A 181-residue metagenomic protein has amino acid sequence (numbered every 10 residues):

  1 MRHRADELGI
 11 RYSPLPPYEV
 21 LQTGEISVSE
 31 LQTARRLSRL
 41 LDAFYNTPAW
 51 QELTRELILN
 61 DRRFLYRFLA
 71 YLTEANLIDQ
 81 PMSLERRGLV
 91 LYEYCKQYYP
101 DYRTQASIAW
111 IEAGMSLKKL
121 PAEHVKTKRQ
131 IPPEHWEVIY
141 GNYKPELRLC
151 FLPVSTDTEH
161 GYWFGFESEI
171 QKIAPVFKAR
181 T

Functional and structural regions predicted by a protein language model:
M1-R62: A structural motif corresponding to the C-terminal lobe/cap of the Radical SAM core domain
E7-R11, V20, A106-I111, F151 (+1 more regions): Generic preference for hydrophobic/aromatic residues in regular secondary structure cores
L8, R62-R67, G88-V90, C95 (+3 more regions): A general marker of short, structured functional hotspots
S13, E19, R67, P100 (+2 more regions): Compositionally biased, intrinsically disordered low-complexity regions enriched in proline and serine
P16-V28, L72-G88, H135-W136: Short, surface-exposed, charge-dense and proline/glycine-enriched linear segments
S38-K126: Helix-loop elements that line ligand-binding/catalytic pockets
K126-T181: Charge-dense, extended regions
